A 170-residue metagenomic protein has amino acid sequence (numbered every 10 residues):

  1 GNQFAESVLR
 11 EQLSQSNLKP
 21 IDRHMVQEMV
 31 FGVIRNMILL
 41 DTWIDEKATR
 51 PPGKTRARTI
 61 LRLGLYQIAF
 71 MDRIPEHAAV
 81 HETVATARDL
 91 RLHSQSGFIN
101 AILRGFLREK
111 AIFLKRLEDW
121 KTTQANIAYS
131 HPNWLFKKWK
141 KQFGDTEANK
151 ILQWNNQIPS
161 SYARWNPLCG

Functional and structural regions predicted by a protein language model:
G1-G170: Class I Rossmann-like S-adenosyl-L-methionine
